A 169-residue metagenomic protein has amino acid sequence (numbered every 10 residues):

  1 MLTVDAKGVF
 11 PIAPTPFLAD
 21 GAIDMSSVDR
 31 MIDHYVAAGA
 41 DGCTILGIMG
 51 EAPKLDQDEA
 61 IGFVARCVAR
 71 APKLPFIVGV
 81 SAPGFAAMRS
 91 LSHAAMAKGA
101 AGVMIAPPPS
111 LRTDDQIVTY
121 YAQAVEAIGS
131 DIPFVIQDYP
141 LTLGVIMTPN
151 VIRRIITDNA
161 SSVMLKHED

Functional and structural regions predicted by a protein language model:
L2-I146: Active-site beta->alpha loop and helix N-cap motifs at the rims of alpha/beta catalytic domains
R30, P149-R154: A generic local structural motif
I152-D169: Active-site/ligand-binding-proximal alpha/beta "capping" segment
